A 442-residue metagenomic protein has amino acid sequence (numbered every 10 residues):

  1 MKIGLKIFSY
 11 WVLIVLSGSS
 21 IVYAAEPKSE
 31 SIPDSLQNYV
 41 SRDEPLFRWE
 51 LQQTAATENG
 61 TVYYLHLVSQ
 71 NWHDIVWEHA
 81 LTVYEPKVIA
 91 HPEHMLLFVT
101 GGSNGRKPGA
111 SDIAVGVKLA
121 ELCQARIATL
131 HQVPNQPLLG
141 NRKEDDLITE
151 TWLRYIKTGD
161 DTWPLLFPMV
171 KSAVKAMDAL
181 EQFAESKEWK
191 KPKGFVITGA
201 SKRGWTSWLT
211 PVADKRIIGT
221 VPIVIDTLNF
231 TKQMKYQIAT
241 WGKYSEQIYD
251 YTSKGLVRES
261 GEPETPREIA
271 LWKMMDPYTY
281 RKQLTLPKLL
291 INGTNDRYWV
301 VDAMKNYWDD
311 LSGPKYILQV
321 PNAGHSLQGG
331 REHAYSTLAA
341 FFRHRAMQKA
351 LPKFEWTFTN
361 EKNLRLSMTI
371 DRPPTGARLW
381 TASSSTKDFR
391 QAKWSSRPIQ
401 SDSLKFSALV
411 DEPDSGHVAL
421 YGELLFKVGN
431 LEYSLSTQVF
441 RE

Functional and structural regions predicted by a protein language model:
V40-I89, V117, L130, D161-F167: N-terminal cap/lid segment of alpha/beta-hydrolase-fold proteins
A80-V83, P92-G101: Short beta-strand element of the alpha/beta-hydrolase
N104-R106, A120, A125-K171, N229-T240: Cap/lid segment of the alpha/beta-hydrolase catalytic domain
I156-S201, I217: Gly/Ser-rich "nucleophile elbow"/oxyanion-hole loop immediately N-terminal to the catalytic nucleophile in hydrolases
L209-S260, L318-N322, L327-H333: Hydrolase active-site cap/lid region
L284, L290-N292: Short beta-strand/loop motif that positions the catalytic acidic residue of the alpha/beta-hydrolase fold
R297-A303: Conserved alpha/beta-hydrolase "acid-adjacent" motif
A340-T381, S395-L409: Surface beta-strand/loop "capping" patches
